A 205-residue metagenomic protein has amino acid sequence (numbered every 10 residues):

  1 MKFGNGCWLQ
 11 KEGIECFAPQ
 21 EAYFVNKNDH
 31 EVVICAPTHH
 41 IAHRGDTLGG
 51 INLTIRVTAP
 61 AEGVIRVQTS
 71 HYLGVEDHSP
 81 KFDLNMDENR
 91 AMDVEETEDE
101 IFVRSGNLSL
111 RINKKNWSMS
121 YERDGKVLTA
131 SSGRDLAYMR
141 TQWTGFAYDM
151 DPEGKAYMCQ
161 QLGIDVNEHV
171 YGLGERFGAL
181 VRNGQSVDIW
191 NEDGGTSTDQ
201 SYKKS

Functional and structural regions predicted by a protein language model:
M1-G4, E15, T47-G49, S70-Y72 (+1 more regions): Catalytic and substrate-binding clefts that recognize carbohydrates or anionic sugar/phosphate headgroups
F3-H43, G49-D99: A low-complexity, Ser/Thr/Gly/Pro-enriched, surface-exposed linker/loop concept that marks segments flanking
